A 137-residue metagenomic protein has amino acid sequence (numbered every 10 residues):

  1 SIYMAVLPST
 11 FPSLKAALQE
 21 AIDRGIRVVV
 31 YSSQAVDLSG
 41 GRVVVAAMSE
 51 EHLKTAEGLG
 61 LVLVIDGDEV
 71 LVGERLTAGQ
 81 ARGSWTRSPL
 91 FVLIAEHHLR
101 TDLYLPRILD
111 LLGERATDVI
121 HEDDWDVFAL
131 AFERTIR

Functional and structural regions predicted by a protein language model:
S1-I2: Glycine-rich phosphate/diphosphate-binding loops that line cofactor/substrate pockets in enzymes
P8, S13-R137: PLD/PLD-like phosphodiesterase catalytic module centered on the HKD motif
